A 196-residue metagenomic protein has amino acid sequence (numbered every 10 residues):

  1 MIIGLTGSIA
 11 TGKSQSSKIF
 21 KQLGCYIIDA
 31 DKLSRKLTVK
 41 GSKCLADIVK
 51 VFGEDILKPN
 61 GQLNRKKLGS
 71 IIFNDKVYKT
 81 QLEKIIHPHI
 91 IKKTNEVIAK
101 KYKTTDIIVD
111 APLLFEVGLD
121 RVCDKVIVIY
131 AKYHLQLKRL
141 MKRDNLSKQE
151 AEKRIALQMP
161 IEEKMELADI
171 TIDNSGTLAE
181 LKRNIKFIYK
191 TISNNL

Functional and structural regions predicted by a protein language model:
L5: Hydrophobic anchor at the beta1->P-loop junction of P-loop NTPases
I9: The conserved Walker
S14: Walker A/P-loop
K21-A30, S42-K43: Post-Walker A helix-loop "phosphate-sensing" segment adjacent to the P-loop in P-loop NTPases
K32-K103: ATP-dependent small-molecule kinase phosphotransfer cores that center on conserved nucleotide phosphate-binding segments
I90, T94, R121-V122, K142 (+1 more regions): Small-molecule kinase domains that catalyze NTP-dependent phosphoryl transfer to phosphate-bearing small molecules
K93-K101, D106-R143: ATP-dependent NMP and nucleoside kinases share a basic, alpha-helical "lid"
